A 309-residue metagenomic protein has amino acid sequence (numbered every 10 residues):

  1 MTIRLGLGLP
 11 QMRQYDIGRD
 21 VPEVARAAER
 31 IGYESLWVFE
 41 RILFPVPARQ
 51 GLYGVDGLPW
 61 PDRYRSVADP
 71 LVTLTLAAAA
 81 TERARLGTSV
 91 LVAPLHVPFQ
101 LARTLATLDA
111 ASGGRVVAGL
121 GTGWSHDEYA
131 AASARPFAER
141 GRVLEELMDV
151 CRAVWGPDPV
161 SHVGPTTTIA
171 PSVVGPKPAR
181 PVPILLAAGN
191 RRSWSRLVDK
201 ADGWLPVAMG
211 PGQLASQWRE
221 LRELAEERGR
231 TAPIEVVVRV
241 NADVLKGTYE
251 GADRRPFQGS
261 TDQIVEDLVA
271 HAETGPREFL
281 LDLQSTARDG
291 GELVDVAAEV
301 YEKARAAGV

Functional and structural regions predicted by a protein language model:
M1-V309: Active-site-adjacent structural elements that line small-molecule/cofactor binding pockets in enzymes
